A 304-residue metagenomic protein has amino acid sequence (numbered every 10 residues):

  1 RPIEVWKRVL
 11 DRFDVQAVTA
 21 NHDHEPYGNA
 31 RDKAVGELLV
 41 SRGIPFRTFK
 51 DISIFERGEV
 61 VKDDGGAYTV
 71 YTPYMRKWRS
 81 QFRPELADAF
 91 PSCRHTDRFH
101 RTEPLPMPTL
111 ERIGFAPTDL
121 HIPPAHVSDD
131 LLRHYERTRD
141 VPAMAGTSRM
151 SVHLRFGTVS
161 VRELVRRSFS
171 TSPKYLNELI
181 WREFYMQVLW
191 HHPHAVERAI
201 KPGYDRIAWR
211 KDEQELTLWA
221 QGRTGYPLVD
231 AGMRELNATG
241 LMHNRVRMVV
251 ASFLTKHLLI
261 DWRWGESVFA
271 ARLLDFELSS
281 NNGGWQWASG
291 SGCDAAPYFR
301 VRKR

Functional and structural regions predicted by a protein language model:
R1-L86, T171, R234, S280-N281: Trp/Phe/Arg-rich N-terminal binding region typifying the photolyase-homology
V5, F55-E56, T138, V301-R304: Short alpha-helical segments and helix-capping/turn motifs at coil-helix boundaries
L10-D14, L38-T48, T69, S92-M107 (+1 more regions): Short secondary-structure transition/capping segments
D23-H24, T138, A220-Q221: A generic structural signal for short
G28, P142, G225: Charged, low-complexity surface patches
G65-Y204: Glycine/tryptophan-enriched, flexible segments
G146-R304: Active-site-proximal binding-pocket segments
